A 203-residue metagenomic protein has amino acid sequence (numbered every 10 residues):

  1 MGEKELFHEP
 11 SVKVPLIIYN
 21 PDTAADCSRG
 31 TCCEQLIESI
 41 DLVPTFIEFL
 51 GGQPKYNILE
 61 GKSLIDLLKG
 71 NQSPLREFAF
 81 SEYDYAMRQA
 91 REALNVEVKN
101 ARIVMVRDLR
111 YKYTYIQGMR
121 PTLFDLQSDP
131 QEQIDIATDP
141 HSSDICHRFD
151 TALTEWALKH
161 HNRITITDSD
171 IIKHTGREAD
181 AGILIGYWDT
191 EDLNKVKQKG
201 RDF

Functional and structural regions predicted by a protein language model:
M1-E38: Histidine-centered active-site microenvironments of extracellular/periplasmic hydrolases and transferases
L6-F7, L16, C32, S63-D66 (+2 more regions): Conserved beta-strand positions that form and line the central face of beta-propeller blades
S11, C33-I40, I58, N100 (+1 more regions): Short, solvent-exposed loop/helix junctions and linker helices that flank or host conserved functional motifs
K13, T138-F203: Long, internal low-complexity/basic segments
L16, L123-D125: Hydrophobic beta-strand positions in blades of beta-propellers and related beta-sheet-rich domains
A24, I40-V43, E48-T122, T175 (+1 more regions): C-terminal cap/loop subdomain of S1 sulfatases and analogous C-terminal strand-loop tails that border
V43-I47, I65, F124, I134-A137 (+2 more regions): Non-transmembrane alpha-helical segments in soluble domains of secreted/periplasmic/extracellular proteins
D129: Intrinsically disordered, low-complexity polar regions and short flexible loop motifs
